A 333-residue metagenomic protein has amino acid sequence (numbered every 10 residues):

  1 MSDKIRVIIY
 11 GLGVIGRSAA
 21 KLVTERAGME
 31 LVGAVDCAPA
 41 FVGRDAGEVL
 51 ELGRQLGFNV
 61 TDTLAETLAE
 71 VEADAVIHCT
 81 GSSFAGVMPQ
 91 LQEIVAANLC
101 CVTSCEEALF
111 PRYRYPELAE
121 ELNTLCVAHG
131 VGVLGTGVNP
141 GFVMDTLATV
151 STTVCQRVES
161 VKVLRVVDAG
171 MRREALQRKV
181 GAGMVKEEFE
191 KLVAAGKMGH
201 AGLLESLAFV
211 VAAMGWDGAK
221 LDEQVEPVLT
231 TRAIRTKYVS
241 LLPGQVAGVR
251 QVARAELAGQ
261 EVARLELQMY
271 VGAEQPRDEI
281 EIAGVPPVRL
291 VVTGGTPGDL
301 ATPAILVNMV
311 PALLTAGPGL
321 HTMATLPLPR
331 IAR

Functional and structural regions predicted by a protein language model:
M1-A96: N-terminal glycine-/serine-/threonine-rich beta1-alpha1-beta2 phosphate-ribose binding loop of Rossmann-like
Y10, V14, T152-D278, T296 (+2 more regions): Active-site-lining helix/loop region of Rossmann-like oxidoreductase modules
G13-I15, A108-Y113, V138-M144, D168: Gly/Ser/Thr-rich loops at beta-strand to alpha-helix junctions that form or flank small-molecule/cofactor-binding
T24-G28, A69, T124-V127, V131 (+6 more regions): Generic secondary-structure signature for well-ordered alpha-helical cores
Q92, C105-V131: Rossmann-fold NAD(P)-binding glycine/threonine-rich loop
C100-V102: A short hydrophobic/small-residue beta-strand
F142-T153: Alpha-helical support elements that line or immediately flank enzyme active sites and cofactor-binding pockets
V271-R333: C-terminal helical cap and adjacent loop that interface with cofactors, partners, or active-site loops
